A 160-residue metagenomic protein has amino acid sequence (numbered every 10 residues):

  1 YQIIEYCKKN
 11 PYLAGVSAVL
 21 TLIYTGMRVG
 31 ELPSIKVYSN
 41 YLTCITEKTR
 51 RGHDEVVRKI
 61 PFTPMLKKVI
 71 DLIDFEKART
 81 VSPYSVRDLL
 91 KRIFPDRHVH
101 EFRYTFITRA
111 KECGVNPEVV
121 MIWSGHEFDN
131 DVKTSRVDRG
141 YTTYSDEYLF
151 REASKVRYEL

Functional and structural regions predicted by a protein language model:
Y1-V29, R103: Basic, Lys/Arg- and aromatic-enriched nucleic-acid-binding interface segment
E5, S34, T143: Phosphate-coordinating loops and pocket residues in cytosolic domains that bind phosphorylated ligands
L13, T43-I45, D96-R97: A short linear hydrophobic-aromatic micro-motif
T25, G30, S34-V69, D131-K133: Conserved tyrosine-mediated DNA breakage-rejoining catalytic core shared by Y-recombinases
E31-L32, R97, I107, G114-D129: Active-site-proximal segment of tyrosine recombinases
I35, L89, W123, G140: Residues in the recognition helix of alpha-helical DNA-binding motifs
K48-R50, S124-Y158: Catalytic-site neighborhood detector that most strongly recognizes the C-terminal catalytic loop/helix of tyrosine
P61-D96, H100-F102, F106, E118: Active-site/catalytic core of tyrosine-dependent DNA strand-transfer enzymes
